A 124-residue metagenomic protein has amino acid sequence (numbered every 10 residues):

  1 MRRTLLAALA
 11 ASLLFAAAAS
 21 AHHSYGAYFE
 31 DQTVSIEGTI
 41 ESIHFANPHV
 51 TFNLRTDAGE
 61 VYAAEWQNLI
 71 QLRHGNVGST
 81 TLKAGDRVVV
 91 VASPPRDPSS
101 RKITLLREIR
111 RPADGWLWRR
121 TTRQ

Functional and structural regions predicted by a protein language model:
M1-A8: Bacterial N-terminal signal peptides that target proteins for export
A16-A18: N-terminal signal peptide c-region/cleavage motif recognized by signal peptidases
S20-V34, N47: Transition segments tied to proteolytic processing and entry into folded domains
G38-I40: Conserved hydrophobic positions within beta-strands
A46-R55: Short aromatic-glycine-enriched beta-strand elements
A58-L69: A short macromolecule-binding patch
H74-V90: Short nucleic-acid-contacting surface segments enriched for D/E, G, S/T with interspersed K/R
P95-T122: OB-fold/S1-family single-stranded nucleic acid-binding modules
